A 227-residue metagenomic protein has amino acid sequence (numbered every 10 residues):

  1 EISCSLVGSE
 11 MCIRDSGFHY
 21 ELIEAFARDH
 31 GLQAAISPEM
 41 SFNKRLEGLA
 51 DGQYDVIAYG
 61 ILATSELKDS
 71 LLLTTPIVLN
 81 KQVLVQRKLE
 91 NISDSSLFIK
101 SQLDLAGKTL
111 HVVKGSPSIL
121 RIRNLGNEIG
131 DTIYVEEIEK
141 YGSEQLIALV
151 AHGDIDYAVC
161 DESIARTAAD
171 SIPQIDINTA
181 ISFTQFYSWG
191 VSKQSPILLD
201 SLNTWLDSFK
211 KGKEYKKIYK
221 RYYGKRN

Functional and structural regions predicted by a protein language model:
E1-G8, C12-I13: Single conserved hydrophobic/aromatic residue that forms the stacking wall/gate of nucleotide- or nucleobase-binding
G8-E10, I23-Q33, S118-K140, D170-S171 (+1 more regions): Ligand-binding cleft/hinge of the Venus flytrap
S9, I99-I119: Short loop->beta-strand "edge-of-pocket" segments that line small-molecule binding or catalytic clefts across diverse
R14-D15, L62, R87-I92, L110-S118 (+2 more regions): Short coil/turn segments
Y20, E24, R28, L32-D104 (+1 more regions): Acidic, polar ligand-binding/catalytic clefts
Q33-S41, V112-V113, T132-S143, T179: Short beta-strand-to-loop elements that line the ligand-binding cleft of bilobed periplasmic-binding protein-like
V78-Q86, N91-I92, E139, S143-E144 (+2 more regions): Periplasmic-binding protein-like
L206-Y222: Periplasmic-binding protein-like
